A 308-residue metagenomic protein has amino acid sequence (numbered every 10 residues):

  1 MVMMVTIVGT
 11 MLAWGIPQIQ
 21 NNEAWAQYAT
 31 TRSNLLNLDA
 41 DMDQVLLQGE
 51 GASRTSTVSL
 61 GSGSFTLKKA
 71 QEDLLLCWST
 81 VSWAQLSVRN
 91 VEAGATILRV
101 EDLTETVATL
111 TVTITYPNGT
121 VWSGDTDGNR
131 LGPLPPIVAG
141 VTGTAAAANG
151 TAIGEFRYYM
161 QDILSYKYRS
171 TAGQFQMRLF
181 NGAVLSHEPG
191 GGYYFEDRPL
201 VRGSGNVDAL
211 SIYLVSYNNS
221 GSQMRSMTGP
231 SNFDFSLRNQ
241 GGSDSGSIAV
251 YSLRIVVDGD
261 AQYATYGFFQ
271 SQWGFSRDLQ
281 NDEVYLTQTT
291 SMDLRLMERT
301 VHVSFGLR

Functional and structural regions predicted by a protein language model:
M1-G15, Q27-Y28: N-terminal single-pass transmembrane signal-anchor helix
G15, S56-V58, L76, I212 (+1 more regions): Generic structural hydrophobic/aromatic packing signal, biased to beta-strands
Q20-A52: Membrane-proximal N-terminal amphipathic helix
M42, Q71-E72, V88: Glycine-rich, compositionally biased intrinsically disordered regions
L46-K68: Short, glycine/small-hydrophobic-rich surface segments
S53-T55, D73, V250: A generic structural signal for beta-strand entry/edge sites
L67-L74, V81: C-terminal halves and exits of single transmembrane alpha-helices
W83-R308: Intrinsically disordered, low-complexity regions enriched in Pro/Ser/Thr/Gly and acidic residues
